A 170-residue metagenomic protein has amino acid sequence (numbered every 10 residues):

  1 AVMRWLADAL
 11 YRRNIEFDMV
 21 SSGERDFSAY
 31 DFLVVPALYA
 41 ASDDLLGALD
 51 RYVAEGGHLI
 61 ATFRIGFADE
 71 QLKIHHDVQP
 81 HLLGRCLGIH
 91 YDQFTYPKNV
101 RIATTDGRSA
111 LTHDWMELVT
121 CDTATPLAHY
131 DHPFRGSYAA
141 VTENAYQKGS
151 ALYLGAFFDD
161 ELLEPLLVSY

Functional and structural regions predicted by a protein language model:
A1-D31, S150: Aromatic-Pro/Gly-enriched surface loop or interdomain linker that acts as a lid/target-recognition segment
S28, P36-Y170: A conserved amphipathic helix/loop scaffold that creates a polar/acidic microenvironment used either to coordinate
